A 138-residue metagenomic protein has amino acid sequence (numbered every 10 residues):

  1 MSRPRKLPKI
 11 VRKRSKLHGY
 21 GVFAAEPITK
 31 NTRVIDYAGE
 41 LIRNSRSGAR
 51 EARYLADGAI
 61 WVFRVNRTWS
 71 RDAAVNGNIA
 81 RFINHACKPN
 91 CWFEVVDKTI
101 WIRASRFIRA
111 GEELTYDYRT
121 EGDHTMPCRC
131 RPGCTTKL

Functional and structural regions predicted by a protein language model:
S2-F93: Catalytic cores of histone-lysine modification enzymes
A86-L138: C-terminal SET catalytic tail plus cysteine-rich post-SET Zn-binding segment of SAM-dependent SET-domain
